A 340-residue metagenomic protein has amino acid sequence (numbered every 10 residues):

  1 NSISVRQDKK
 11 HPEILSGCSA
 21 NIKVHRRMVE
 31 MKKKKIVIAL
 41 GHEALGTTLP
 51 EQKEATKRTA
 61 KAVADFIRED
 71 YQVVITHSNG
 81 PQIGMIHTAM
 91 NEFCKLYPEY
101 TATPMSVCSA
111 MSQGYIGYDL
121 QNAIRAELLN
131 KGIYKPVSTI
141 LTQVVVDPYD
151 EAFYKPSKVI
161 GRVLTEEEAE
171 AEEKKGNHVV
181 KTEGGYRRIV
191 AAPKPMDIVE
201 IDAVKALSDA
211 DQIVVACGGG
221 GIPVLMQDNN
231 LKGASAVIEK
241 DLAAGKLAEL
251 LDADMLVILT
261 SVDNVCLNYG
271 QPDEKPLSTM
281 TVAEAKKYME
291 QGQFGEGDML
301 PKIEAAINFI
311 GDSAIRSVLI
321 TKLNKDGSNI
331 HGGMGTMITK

Functional and structural regions predicted by a protein language model:
N1, E13-E30: Short, Lys/Arg-enriched N-terminal segments with co-localized hydrophobic residues within the first ~10-30 amino acids
S4-V5, S16, V24-H25, T279 (+1 more regions): Intrinsically disordered, low-complexity sequence elements enriched in Ser/Thr/Gly/Pro
Q7, H11: Cationic, low-complexity basic patches in intrinsically disordered or flexible, solvent-exposed regions
E30-K340: C-terminal catalytic "cap/lid" subdomain
